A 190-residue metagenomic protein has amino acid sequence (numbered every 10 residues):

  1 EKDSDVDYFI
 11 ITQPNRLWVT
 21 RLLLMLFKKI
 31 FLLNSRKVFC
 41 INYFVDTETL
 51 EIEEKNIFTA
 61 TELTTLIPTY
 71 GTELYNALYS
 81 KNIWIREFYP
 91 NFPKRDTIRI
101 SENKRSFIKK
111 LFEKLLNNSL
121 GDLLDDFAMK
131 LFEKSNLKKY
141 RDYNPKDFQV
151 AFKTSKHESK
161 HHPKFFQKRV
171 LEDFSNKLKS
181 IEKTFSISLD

Functional and structural regions predicted by a protein language model:
E1-D3, T12-D190: Catalytic core of pol beta-like nucleotidyltransferases
